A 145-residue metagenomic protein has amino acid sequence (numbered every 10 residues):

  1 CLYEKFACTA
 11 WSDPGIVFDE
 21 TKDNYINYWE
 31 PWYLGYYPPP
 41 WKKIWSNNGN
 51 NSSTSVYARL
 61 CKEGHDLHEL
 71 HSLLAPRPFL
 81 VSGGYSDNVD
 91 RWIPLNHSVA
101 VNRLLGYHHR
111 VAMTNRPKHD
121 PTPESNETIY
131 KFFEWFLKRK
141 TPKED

Functional and structural regions predicted by a protein language model:
C1-E4, T9: Short glycine-enriched nucleophile-adjacent loop and the immediately C-terminal alpha-helix near the catalytic center
L2, L73-A75, G106-Y107: Extracellular/periplasmic catalytic domains that process cell-envelope and extracellular macromolecules
F6, G64, P76: Active-site neighborhood of glycoside hydrolase catalytic domains
W11-G15, G83-Y85, R116: Active-site-proximal beta-strand/loop segments in catalytic clefts of secreted hydrolases
W11-L70, R91, R103-H108: Mobile cap/lid helix-loop segments that gate and shape the active-site cleft of serine hydrolases
D66, G83-V101: Short alpha-helix in the alpha/beta-hydrolase fold that links the catalytic acid
A75-V89, K118: Conserved strand-to-loop "acid loop" that flanks and positions the catalytic carboxylate
L95-D145: C-terminal catalytic histidine-bearing segment of alpha/beta-hydrolase fold enzymes
